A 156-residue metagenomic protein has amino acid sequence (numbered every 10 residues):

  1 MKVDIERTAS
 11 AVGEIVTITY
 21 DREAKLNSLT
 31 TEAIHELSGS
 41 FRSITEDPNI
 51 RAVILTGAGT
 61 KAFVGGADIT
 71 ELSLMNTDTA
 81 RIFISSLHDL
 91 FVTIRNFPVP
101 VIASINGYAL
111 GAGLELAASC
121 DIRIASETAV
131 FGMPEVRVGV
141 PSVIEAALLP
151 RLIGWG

Functional and structural regions predicted by a protein language model:
M1-T56, V92: Conserved CoA-thioester-binding segment of acyl-CoA-metabolizing enzymes
D21, A67, N106: Histidine-centered beta-alpha loop that forms part of the nucleotide-sugar donor binding/catalytic region in diverse
N27, E71-L74, E135: A short acidic, helix-capping loop that chelates divalent metal ions and anchors anionic groups
A33-E36, F83-S86, L116: Hydrophobic alpha-helical membrane-association signature
L55, D68, L116-A118: Hydrophobic/aromatic residues within transmembrane alpha-helices of multi-pass small-molecule transporters
G57-V92, A109: Glycine- (often His-adjacent) and acidic-residue-rich active-site loop that binds/positions the CoA thioester
R95-G156: Crotonase-fold acyl-CoA enzyme core
